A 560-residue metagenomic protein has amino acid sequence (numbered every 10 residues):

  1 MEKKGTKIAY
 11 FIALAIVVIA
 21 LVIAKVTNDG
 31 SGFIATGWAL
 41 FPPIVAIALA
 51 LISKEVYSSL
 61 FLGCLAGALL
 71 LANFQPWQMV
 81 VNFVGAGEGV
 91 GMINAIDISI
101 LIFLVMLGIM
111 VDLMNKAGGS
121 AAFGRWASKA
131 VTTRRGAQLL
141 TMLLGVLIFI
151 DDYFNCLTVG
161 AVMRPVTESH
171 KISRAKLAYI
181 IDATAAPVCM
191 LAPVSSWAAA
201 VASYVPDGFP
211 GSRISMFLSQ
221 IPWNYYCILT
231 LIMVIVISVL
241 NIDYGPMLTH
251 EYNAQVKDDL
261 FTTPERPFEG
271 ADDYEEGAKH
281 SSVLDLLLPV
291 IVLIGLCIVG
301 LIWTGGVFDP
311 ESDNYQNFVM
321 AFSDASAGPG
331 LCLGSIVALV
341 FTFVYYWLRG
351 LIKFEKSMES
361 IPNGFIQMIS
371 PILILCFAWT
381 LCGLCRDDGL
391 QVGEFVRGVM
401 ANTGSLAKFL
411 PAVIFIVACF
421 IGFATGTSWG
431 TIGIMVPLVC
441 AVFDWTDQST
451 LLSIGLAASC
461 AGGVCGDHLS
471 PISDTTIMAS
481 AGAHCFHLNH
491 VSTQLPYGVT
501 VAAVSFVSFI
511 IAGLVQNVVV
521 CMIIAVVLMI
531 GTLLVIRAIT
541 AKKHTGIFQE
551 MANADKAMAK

Functional and structural regions predicted by a protein language model:
Y10-A24, P42-I52, G63-L70, F103-D112 (+13 more regions): Hydrophobic core segments of alpha-helical transmembrane domains in multi-pass membrane transport and ion-translocation
Y10-V17, N115, S169-H170, I369-L381 (+3 more regions): C-terminal transmembrane helix pair
T27-I109, A122, W126, A130 (+3 more regions): Hydrophobic transmembrane alpha-helices of multi-pass solute/ion transporters
Q75-A178, L351-Q448: Membrane-embedded alpha-helical segments and adjacent helix-loop junctions characteristic of multi-pass solute
A121-R125, F154-V166, S195-F209, V234 (+3 more regions): Re-entrant/interfacial helical elements at transmembrane boundaries that shape and gate the permeation pathway
R134-I148, I172-W197, G211-L229, M247-H250 (+5 more regions): Alpha-helical transmembrane segments of multi-pass membrane proteins
N155-S169, R174-D273: Transmembrane-helix bundle segments that line or gate the permeation/cavity pathway in multi-pass membrane proteins
T230-D324, F341-S360, L488-L495, V526-K560: Long, contiguous bundles of hydrophobic transmembrane helices that form the permeation core of multi-pass
